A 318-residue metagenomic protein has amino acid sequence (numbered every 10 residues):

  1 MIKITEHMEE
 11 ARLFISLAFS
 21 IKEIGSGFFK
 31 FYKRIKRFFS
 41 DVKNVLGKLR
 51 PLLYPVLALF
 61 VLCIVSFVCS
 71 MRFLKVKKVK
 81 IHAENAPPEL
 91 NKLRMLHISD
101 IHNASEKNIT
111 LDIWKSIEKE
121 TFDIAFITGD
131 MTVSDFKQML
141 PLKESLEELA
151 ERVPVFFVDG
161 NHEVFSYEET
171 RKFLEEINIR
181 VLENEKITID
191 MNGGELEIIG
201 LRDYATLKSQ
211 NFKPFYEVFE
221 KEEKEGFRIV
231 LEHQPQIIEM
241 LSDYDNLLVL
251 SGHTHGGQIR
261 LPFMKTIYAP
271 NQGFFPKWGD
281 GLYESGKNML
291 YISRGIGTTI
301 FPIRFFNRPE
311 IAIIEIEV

Functional and structural regions predicted by a protein language model:
M1-K75: Non-catalytic terminal accessory segments
V68-S70, M95-L111, M131-M139, F165-E168 (+3 more regions): Acidic/histidine-rich helix-loop elements that form or flank divalent-metal/phosphate-binding sites at the catalytic
F73-N85: Alpha-helical transmembrane signal-anchor/signal-peptide segments
H82-L96, I179, K186-G200, E223-E225 (+1 more regions): Beta-strand-turn-beta hairpins that frame and shape the catalytic cleft of phosphate-ester-processing enzymes
L93-R180: Membrane-embedded segments
I98-N103, G129-M131, N161-E163, E185-K186 (+4 more regions): Active-site metal-binding loops of divalent metal-dependent hydrolases
E147, P235-A312: Conserved beta-sheet core of the metallophosphoesterase superfamily
K172-I179, M191-E232, I238-E239, F301-F305: Binuclear metal-dependent hydrolase catalytic cores centered on His/Asp/Glu-rich metal-binding motifs
